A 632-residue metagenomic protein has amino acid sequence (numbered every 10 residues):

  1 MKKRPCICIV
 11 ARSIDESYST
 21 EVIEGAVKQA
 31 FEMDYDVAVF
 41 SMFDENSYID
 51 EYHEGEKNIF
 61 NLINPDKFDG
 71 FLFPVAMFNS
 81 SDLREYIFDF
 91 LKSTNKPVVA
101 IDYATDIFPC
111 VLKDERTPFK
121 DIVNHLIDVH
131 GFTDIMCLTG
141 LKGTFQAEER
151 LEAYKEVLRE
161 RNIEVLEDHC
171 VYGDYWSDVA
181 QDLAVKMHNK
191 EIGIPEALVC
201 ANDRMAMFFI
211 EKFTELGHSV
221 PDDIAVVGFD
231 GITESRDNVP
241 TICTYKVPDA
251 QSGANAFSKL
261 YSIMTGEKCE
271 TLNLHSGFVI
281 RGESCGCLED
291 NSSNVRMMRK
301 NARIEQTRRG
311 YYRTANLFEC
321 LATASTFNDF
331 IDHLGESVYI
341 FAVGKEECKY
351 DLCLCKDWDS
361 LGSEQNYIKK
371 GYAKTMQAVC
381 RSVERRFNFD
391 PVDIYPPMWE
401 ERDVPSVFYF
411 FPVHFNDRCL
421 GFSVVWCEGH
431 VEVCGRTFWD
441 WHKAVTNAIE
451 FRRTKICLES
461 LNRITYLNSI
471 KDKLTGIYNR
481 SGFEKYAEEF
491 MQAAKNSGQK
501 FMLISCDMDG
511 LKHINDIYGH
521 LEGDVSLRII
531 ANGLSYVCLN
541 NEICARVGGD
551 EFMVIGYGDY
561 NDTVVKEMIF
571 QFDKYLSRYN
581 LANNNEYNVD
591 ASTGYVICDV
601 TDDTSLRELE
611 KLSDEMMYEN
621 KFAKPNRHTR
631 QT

Functional and structural regions predicted by a protein language model:
M1-D50, E54-N316, C320, A324: Bacterial carbohydrate/catabolite-sensing allosteric modules
T307-E319, F330, G421-L474, S481-Q492 (+2 more regions): Signal-transducing coiled-coil linker helices
T323-Q365: Helix-loop-beta substructure at the N-terminus of cytosolic sensory domains that couple signal/ligand detection
C355, D359-V404: Regulatory sensory and allosteric helical modules in signal-transduction proteins and certain transcription factors
P405-H414: A short, aliphatic-rich beta-strand micro-motif
G435, H520, K566-D573, S577-N584 (+1 more regions): Catalytic-core segments of nucleotide cyclases and related cyclic-nucleotide turnover enzymes
N479-M502, D509-Y536, A545-G549, M553-V554 (+4 more regions): Conserved long alpha-helical elements within nucleotide-processing catalytic cores of c-di-GMP signaling and class III
I543-R546, Y587: A short pre-motif secondary-structure segment
